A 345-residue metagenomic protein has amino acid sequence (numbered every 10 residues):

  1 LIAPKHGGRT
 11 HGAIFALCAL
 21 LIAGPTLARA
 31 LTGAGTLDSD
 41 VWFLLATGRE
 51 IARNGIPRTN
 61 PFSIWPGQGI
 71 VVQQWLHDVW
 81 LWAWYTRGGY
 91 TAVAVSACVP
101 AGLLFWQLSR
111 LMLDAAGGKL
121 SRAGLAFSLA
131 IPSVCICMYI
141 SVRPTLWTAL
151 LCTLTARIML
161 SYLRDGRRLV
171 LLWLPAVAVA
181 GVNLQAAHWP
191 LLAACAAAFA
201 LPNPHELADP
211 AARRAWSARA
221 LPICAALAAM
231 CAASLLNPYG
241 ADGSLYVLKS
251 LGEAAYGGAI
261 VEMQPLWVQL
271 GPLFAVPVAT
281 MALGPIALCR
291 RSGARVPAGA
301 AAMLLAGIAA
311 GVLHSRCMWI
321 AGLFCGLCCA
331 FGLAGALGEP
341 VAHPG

Functional and structural regions predicted by a protein language model:
D40, A52-P57, A186-R290, G322: Transmembrane catalytic cores of multi-pass membrane glycosyltransferases and polysaccharide-assembly enzymes
W65-T91, V95, V99: Short hydrophobic/aromatic helix or loop-helix immediately within or flanking a transmembrane segment in polytopic
V95-A116: Transmembrane-helix motifs of polytopic, lipid-linked glycan transferases
Q107, P132, W147-D165, A194-A200 (+1 more regions): Specific aromatic-rich, kink-prone transmembrane helix
A126, S161-V179, L221-A225, R295-L305: Short hydrophobic alpha-helices at membrane interfaces in multi-pass membrane enzymes
P132-I136, V170-A186, A196, A229-S234 (+1 more regions): Membrane-interface alpha helices of multi-pass inner-membrane proteins
Y139-W147: Short acidic/glycine- and proline-prone juxtamembrane loop motifs at membrane-interface regions of multi-pass membrane
T153-L171, M281-A294: Membrane-interface transmembrane helices that cradle and orient dolichyl/undecaprenyl
